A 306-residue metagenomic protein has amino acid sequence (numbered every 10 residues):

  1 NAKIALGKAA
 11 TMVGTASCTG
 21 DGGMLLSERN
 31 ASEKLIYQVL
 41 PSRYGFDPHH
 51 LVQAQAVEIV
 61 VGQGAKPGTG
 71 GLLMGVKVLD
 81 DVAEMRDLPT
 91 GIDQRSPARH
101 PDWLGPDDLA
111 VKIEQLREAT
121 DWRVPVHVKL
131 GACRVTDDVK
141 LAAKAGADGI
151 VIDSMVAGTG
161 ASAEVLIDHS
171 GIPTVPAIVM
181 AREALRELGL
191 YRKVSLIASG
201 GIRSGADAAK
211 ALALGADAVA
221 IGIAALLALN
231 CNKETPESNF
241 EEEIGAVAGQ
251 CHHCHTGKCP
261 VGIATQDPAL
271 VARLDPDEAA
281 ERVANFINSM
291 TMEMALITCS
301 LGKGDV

Functional and structural regions predicted by a protein language model:
N1-V82, R86-P97, D108, D277 (+2 more regions): N-terminal capping/small domains of soluble enzymes
H100-V271: Glycine-rich phosphate/ribose-binding loops and adjacent secondary-structure elements that form binding surfaces
